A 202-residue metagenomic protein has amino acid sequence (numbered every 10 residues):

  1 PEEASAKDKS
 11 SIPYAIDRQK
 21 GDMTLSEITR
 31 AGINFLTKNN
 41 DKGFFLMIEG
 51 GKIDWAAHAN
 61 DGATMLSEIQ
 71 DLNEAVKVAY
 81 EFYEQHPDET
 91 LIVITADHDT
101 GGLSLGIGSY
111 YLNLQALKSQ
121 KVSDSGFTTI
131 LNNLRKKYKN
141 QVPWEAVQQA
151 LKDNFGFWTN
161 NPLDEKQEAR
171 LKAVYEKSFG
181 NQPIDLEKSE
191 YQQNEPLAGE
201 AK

Functional and structural regions predicted by a protein language model:
P1-K202: A post-motif C-terminal structural segment
